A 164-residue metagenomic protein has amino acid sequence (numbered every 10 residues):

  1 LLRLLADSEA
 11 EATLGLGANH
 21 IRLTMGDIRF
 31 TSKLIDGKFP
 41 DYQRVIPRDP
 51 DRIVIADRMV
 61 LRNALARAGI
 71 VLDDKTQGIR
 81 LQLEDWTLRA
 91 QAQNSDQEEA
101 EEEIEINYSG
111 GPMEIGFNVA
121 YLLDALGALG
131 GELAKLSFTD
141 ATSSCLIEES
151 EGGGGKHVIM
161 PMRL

Functional and structural regions predicted by a protein language model:
L1-I35, P50-L164: DNA polymerase processivity clamps
K38: Glycine-rich, pocket-lining loop/helix-strand segments that form or immediately flank
